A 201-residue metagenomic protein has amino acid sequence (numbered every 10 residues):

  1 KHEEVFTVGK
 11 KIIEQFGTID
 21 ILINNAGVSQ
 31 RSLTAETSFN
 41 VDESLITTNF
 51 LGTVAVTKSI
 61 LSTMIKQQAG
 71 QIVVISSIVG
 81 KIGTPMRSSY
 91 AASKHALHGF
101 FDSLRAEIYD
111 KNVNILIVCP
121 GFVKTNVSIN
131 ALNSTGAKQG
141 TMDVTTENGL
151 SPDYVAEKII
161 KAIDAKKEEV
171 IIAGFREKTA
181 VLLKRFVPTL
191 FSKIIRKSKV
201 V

Functional and structural regions predicted by a protein language model:
K1-T7, F39: The beta1-alpha1 cofactor-binding region of Rossmann-like NAD(H)/NADP(H)-dependent oxidoreductases
N25-Q30: Conserved NAD(P)H cofactor-binding loop of Rossmann-fold oxidoreductase domains
L33-T34, S38-I46: Substrate-binding pocket helix/loop in short-chain dehydrogenase/reductase
A35, I82-S89: Active-site loop immediately N-terminal to the catalytic Tyr-X3-Lys motif of short-chain dehydrogenase/reductase
T57, S93: Active-site helix of classical SDR
S77: Residue(s) in the substrate-gating loop at a strand-loop-helix junction that position the organic substrate next
D110-F175: SDR active-site lid
